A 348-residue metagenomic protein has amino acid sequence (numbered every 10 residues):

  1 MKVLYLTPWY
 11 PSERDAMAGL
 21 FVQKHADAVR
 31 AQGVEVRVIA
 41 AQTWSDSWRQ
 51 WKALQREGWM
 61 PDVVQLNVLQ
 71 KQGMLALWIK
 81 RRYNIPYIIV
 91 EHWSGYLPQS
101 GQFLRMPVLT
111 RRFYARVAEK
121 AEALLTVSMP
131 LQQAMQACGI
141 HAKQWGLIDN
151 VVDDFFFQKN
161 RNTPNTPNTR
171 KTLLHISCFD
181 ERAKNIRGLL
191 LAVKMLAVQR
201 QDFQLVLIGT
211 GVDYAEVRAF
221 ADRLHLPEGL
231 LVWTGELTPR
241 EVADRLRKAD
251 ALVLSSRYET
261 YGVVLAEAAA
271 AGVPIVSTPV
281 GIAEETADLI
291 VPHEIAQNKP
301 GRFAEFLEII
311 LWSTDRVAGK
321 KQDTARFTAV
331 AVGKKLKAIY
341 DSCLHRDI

Functional and structural regions predicted by a protein language model:
L4, N165-K184, L190-V193, V206: Conserved donor-binding/catalytic core segment of Leloir-type glycosyltransferases
L66-Q72, E91: Short His-centered aromatic/hydrophobic patch
M106-L124: Membrane-proximal helix-turn-helix segments that form the acceptor-binding/catalytic region of lipid-linked
A118, E236-L237, D244-A249: Short alpha-helical donor nucleotide-sugar binding micro-motif in glycosyltransferases
P130, V151: Carbohydrate-associated surface elements
R218-L237: Nucleotide-activated donor-binding/catalytic signature segment of Leloir-type glycosyltransferases, i.e., the conserved
R257: Aromatic "clamp/platform" in nucleotide-sugar-dependent glycosyltransferases that forms part of the donor/acceptor
E284-I309: Change "using UDP/GDP/dTDP sugars" to "using nucleotide sugars
